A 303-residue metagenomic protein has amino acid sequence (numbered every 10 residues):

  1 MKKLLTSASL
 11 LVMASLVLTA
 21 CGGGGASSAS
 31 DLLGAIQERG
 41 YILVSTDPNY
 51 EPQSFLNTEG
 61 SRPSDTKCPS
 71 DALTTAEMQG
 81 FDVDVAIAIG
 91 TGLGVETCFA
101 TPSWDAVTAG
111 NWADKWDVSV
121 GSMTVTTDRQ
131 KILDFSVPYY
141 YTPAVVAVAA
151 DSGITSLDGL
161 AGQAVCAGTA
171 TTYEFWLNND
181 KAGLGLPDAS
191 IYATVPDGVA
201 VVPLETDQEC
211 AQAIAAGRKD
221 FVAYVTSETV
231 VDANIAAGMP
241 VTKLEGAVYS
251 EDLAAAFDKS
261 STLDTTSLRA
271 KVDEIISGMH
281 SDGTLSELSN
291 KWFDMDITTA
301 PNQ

Functional and structural regions predicted by a protein language model:
S15-A20: C-terminal motif of bacterial Sec signal peptides marking the signal peptidase cleavage site
G22, D84-G92, D151-I154, D158-A164 (+2 more regions): Extended ligand-binding regions for polar small-molecule ligands
G23-S28, T172-V202, M239-L244, E274-Q303: Ligand-binding clefts/hinges and TM-proximal coupling segments of bilobed small-molecule sensing domains
S28-S122: Extracytoplasmic small-molecule ligand-binding "clamshell" domains of the periplasmic binding protein/Venus flytrap
I42-L43, G94-E96, W112-G121, Q163-C166 (+3 more regions): Alpha-to-beta junction loops
L43-E51, T75-G92, M123-T127, T142-T206 (+1 more regions): Bilobed "Venus flytrap"/periplasmic-binding protein-like clamshell domains and structurally analogous long
A106, S122-K131, W176-N179, G183-L184 (+1 more regions): A ligand-binding cleft/hinge motif common to bilobed small-molecule-binding domains
Y139-V148, E228, D232-I276, F293-Q303: Periplasmic-binding protein-like
